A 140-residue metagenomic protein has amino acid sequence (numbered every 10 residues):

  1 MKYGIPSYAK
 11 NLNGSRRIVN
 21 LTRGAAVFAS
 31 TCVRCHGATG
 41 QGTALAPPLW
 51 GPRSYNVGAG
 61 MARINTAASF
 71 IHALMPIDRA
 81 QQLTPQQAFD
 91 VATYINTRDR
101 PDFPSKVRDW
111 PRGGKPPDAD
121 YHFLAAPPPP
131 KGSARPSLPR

Functional and structural regions predicted by a protein language model:
M1-K2, Q81-W110, G114-A125, P129-P130: C-terminal capping alpha-helices of c-type cytochrome domains
M1-L21, A126, R135-R140: Post-cleavage N-terminal segment of exported redox proteins
M1-Y3, T31-G42, G60-A67: A structural motif
Y8-R16, A46-G58: Short helix/strand-bridging catalytic loops that position acidic/His residues to coordinate divalent metals and engage
G24-T39, A46, V91-I95: The canonical Cys-X-X-Cys-His
R34, K131-P136: C-terminal cap of thioredoxin/glutaredoxin-like
G37-L49, S105-R108: Short acidic alpha-helical/loop segments enriched in Asp/Glu that coordinate divalent cations
W50-D102: Extracytoplasmic electron-transfer domains, predominantly the class I c-type cytochrome c fold
